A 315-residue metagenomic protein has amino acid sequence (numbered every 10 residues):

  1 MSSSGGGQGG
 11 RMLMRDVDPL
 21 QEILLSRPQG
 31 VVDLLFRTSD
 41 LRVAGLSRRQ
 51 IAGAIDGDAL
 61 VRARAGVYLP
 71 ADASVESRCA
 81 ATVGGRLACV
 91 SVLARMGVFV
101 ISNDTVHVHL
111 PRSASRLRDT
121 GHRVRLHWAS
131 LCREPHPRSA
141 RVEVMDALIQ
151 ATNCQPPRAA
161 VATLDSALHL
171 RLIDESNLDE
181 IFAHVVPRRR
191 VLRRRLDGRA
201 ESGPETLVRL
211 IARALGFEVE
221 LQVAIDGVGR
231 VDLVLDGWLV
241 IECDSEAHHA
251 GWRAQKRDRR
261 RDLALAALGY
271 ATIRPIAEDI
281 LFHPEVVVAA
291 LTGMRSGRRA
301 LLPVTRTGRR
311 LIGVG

Functional and structural regions predicted by a protein language model:
M1-V186, L192, L215-F217, R295-G315: Short gly/ser-rich loop at a beta-strand->alpha-helix junction or flexible surface loop bordering the NTP-binding
S2-L13, L168-G315: Surface segments flanking catalytic/ligand-binding clefts of nucleic-acid enzymes
